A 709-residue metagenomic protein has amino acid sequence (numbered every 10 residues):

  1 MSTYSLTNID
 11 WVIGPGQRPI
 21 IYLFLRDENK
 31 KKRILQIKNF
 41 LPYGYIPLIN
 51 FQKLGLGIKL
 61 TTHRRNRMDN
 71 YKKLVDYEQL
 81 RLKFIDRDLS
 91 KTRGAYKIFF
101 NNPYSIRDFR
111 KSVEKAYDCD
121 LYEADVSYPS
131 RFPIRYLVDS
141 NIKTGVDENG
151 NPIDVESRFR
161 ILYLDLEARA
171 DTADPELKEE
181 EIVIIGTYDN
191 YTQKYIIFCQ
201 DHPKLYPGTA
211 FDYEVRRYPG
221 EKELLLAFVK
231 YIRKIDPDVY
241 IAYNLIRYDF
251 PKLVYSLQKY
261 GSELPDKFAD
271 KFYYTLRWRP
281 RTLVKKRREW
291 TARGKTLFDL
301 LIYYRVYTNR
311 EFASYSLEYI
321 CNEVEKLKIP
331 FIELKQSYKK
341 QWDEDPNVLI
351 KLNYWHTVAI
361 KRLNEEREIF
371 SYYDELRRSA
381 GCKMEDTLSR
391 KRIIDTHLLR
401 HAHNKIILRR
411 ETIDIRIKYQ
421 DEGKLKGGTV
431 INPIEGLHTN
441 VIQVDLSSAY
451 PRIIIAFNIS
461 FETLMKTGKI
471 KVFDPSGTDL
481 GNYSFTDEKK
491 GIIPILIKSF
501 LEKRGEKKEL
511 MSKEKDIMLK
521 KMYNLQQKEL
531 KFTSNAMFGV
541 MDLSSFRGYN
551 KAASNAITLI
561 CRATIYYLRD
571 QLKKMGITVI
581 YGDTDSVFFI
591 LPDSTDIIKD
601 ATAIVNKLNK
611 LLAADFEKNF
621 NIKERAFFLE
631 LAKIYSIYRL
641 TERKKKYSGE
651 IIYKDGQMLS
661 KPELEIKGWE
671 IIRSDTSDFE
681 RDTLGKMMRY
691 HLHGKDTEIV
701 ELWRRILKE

Functional and structural regions predicted by a protein language model:
S2-L74, V146-V239: Conserved RNase H-like, two-metal-ion catalytic cores of nucleic-acid enzymes
S2-Y4, Q52, I58-L60, R64-S157: N-terminal accessory regions of nucleic-acid-interacting proteins
P15-R18, Y22-F24, Y338-N458, L519-A563 (+4 more regions): Common nucleic-acid-contacting/processivity interface regions adjacent to the catalytic cores of nucleic-acid enzymes
C119, A124, R287, I415-S544 (+1 more regions): Catalytic nucleotidyl-transfer cores of nucleotide-processing enzymes
N149-S157, R233, G427-N440, Q571-L572: A short acidic-Thr-Gly-centered motif at the start of a beta-strand
Y195-I197, K204-V215, D236, Y240 (+2 more regions): Active-site-proximal helix-loop-helix substrate-binding element of RNase H-like nuclease domains
P237-L245, L376, I577-I580, F588: Short glycine-rich phosphate-binding loop at a beta-alpha junction
I590-E709: C-terminal polymerase-core module
